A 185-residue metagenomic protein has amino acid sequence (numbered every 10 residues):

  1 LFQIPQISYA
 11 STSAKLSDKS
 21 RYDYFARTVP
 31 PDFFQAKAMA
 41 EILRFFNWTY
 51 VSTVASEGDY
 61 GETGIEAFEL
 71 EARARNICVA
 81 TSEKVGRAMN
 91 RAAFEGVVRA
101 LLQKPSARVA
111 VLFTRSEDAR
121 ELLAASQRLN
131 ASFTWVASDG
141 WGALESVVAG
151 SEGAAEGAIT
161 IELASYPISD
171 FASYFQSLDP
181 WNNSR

Functional and structural regions predicted by a protein language model:
L1-R87, A92, F133-D170: Extracytoplasmic ligand/sensor domains, especially the bilobed periplasmic-binding protein
E41-I42, A92-S106: Short, well-structured alpha-helical segments in soluble
K84, N90-R91, E117, A124-Q127: Large, well-folded core regions of big proteins
R99-L102, Q127, A149-G150: Mature extracellular/periplasmic domains of secretome proteins
R108-V111, E121-E145: Hydrophobic, mid-to-C-terminal alpha-helical segments
D118-A119, P167: Short glycine-rich, flexible loops that bind phosphorylated cofactors or substrates
L178-R185: N-terminal leader/propeptide and maturation segments of large enzyme subunits in energy/redox metabolism and hydrolases
